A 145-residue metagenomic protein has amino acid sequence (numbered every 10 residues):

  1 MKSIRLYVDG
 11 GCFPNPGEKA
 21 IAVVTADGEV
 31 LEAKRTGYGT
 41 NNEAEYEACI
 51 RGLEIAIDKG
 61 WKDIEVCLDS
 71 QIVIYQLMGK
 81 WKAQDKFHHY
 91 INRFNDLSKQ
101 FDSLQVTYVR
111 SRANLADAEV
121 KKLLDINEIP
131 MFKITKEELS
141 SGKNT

Functional and structural regions predicted by a protein language model:
M1-E43, E54-D58: RNase H-like nuclease fold core
S3, K122, N144-T145: N-terminal cationic leader/targeting segments used for protein routing and processing
Y7, G11-G17, I50-M131: RNase H catalytic domain
R35-G39, N95-K99, K136-S140: Short C-terminal domain-edge/linker segments immediately following a structured domain
A44-A48: Loop-to-helix element that buttresses phosphate recognition and phosphoryl-transfer chemistry
N127-T145: Flexible, low-complexity interdomain linkers flanking nucleic-acid-processing modules
